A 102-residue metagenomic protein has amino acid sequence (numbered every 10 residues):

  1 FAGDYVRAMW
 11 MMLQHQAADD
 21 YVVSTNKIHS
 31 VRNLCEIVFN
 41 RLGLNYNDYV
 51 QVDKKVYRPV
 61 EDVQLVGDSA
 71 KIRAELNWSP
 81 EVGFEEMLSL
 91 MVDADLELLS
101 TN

Functional and structural regions predicted by a protein language model:
F1-N102: C-terminal substrate-binding subdomain of Rossmann-fold SDR/epimerase-dehydratase oxidoreductases
